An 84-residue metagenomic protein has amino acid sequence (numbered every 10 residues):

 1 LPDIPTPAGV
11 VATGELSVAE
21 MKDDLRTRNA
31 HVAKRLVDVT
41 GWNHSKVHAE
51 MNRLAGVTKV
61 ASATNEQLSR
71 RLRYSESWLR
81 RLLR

Functional and structural regions predicted by a protein language model:
L1-R84: A general nucleic-acid interaction/assembly signal
